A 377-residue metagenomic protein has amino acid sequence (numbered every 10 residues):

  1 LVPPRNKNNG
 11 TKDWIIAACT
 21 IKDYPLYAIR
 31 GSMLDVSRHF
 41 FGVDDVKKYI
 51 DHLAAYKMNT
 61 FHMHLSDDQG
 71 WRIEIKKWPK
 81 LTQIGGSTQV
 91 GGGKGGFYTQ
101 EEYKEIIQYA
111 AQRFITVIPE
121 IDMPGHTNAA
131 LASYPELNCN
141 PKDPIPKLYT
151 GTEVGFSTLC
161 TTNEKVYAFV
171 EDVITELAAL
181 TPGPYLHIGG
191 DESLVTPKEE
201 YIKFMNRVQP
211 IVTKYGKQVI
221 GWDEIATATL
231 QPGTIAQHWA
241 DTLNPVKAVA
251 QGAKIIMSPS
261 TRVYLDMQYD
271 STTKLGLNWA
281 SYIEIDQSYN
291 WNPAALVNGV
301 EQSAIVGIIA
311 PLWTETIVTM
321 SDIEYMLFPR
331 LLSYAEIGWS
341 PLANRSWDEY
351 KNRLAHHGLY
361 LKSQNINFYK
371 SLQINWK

Functional and structural regions predicted by a protein language model:
L1-S157, K165-Y167, V173-Y185, R207 (+2 more regions): Feature activates predominantly on carbohydrate-active enzymes
V36, V43, F156-N163, K198 (+3 more regions): Active-site oxyanion-binding pockets that recognize sulfate/phosphate
S37-R38, K94-G95, T162, T196-P197 (+2 more regions): A generic structural signal for short
E105, Y167-K377: Substrate-binding groove of N-acetylhexosamine-processing glycoside hydrolases
L148-Y149, G155-T161, I235-W239, I256-S258: Aromatic- and acid-rich polysaccharide-binding/catalytic face of secreted or lumenal carbohydrate-active enzymes
